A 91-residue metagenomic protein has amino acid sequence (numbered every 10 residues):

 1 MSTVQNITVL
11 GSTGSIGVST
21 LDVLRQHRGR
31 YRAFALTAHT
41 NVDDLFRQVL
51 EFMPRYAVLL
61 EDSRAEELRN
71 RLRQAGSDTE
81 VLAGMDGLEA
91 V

Functional and structural regions predicted by a protein language model:
S2-A57: N-terminal Rossmann-like dinucleotide-binding module
V9, L59, E80-G84: General beta-strand structural signal in soluble alpha/beta enzymes
T37-T40, L60-S63, D86: Short beta->alpha linker loops
V42-L45, S63-L68: Short, charged/polar "capping" segments at the starts of alpha-helices and the immediately preceding loops
R69-V91: A structured beta-alpha segment of the ubiquitous adenosine-cofactor-binding alpha/beta core
